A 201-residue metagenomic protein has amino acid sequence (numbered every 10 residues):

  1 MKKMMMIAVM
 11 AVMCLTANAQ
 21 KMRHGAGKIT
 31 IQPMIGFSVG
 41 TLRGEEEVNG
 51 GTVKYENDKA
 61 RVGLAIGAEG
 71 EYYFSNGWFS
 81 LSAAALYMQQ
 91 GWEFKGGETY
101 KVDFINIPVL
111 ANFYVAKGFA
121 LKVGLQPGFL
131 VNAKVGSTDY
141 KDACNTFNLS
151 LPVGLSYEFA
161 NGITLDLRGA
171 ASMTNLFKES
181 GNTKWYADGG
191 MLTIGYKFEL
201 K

Functional and structural regions predicted by a protein language model:
A26-T30, F74-W78, A116-G118, A160-G162 (+1 more regions): Strand-connecting loop/turn motifs
G27-I31, D58-L64, K101-I105, N145-L151 (+1 more regions): Residues that define the transmembrane beta-barrel architecture of outer-membrane proteins
I31-I35, L81-A85, V109, V123 (+3 more regions): Membrane-embedded beta-strand positions of outer-membrane beta-barrel proteins
F37-R43, F74, Y87-G91, K101 (+3 more regions): Transmembrane beta-strands of outer-membrane beta-barrel pores
R43-T52, E93-K101, A133-K141, F177-N182: Outer-membrane beta-barrel translocator domains and adjoining extracellular loop/strand segments of Gram-negative
E69-Y73, L110-F113, S156-E158, D166 (+1 more regions): Transmembrane beta-barrel domains of outer membrane proteins
W78-L81, G118-L121, N161-L167, L200-K201: Repeated loop/turn-to-beta-strand initiation elements of outer-membrane beta-barrel proteins
G154-I163, Y186-K201: Outer-membrane beta-barrel "beta-signal"
